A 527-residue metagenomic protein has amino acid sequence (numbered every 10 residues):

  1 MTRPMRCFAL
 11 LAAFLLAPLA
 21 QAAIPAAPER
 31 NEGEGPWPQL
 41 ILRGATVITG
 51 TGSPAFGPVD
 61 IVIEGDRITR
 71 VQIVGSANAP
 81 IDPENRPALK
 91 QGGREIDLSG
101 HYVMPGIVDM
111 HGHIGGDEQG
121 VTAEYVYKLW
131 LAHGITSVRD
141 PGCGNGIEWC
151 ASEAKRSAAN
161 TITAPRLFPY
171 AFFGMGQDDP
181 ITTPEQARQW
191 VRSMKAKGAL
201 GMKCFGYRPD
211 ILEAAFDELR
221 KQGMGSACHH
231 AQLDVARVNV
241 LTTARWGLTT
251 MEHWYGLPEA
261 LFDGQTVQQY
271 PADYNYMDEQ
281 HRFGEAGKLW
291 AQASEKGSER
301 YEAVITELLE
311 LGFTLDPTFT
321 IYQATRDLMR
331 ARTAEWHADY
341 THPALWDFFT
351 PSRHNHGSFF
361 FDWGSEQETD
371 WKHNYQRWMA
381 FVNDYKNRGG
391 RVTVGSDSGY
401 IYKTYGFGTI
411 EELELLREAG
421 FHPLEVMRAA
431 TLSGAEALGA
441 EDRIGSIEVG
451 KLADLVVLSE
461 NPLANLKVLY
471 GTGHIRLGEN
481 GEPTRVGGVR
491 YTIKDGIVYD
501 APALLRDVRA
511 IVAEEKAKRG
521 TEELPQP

Functional and structural regions predicted by a protein language model:
F8-L19: Bacterial N-terminal signal peptides
I24-P38, V47, T51-M104: Histidine-rich, glycine-flanked metal-binding segment
A45, F360-D370, Y375, A380 (+3 more regions): C-terminal helical cap
N85-T161, D179-E185, V238-A244: Metal-associated gating/positioning segment near the N- to mid-region
V126-I147, A164-G174, K195-Y207, F216 (+4 more regions): Divalent metal-dependent hydrolysis catalytic cores, especially in the metallo-beta-lactamase
F172-Q222, T249-T250, N275-E295: Active-site gating/metal-coordination segments in enzymes
W190-L200, L257-A419, V512-K516, G520-P527: Active-site neighborhoods of metal-dependent hydrolases
L452-R509: C-terminal cap of metal-dependent C-N hydrolases
